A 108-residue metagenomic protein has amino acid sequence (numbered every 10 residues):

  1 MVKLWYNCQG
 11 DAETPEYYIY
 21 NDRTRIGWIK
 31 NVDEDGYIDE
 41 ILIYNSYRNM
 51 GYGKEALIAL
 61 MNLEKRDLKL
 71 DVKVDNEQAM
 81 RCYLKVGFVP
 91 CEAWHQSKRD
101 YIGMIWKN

Functional and structural regions predicted by a protein language model:
M1-S46, W94: Acetyl-CoA-dependent GNAT
T14-E16, R99-M104: Short hydrophobic/aromatic beta-strand or adjacent loop that forms the aromatic wall/cage of a ligand/substrate-binding
E40-L42, V72, W106: Residue-level recognition of conserved beta-strand positions in structured domain cores
Y44-S46, M50, V74-D75: Active-site acidic-Proline motif in GNAT/NAT acetyltransferases
Y47, G51-A59: Conserved acetyl-CoA pyrophosphate-binding loop and the N-cap/start of the following alpha-helix in GNAT-like
I58-N62, K85: Short, well-ordered alpha-helices that flank and scaffold nucleotide-derived cofactor binding pockets
E64-D75: Conserved GNAT acetyl-CoA-binding A-motif
D75-E92, S97-D100: Conserved active-site alpha-helix within GNAT-family acetyltransferase domains
